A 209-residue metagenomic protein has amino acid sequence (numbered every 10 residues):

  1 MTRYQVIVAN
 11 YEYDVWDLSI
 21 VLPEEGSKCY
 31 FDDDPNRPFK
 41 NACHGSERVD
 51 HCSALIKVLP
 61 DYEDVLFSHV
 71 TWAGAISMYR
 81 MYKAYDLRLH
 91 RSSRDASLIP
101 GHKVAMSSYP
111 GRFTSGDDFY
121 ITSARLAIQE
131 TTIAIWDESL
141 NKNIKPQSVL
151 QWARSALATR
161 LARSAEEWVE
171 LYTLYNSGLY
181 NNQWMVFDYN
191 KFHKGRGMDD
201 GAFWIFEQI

Functional and structural regions predicted by a protein language model:
M1-E167, L171-I209: N-terminal mature-domain region immediately after signal-peptide cleavage in secreted/organellar precursors
